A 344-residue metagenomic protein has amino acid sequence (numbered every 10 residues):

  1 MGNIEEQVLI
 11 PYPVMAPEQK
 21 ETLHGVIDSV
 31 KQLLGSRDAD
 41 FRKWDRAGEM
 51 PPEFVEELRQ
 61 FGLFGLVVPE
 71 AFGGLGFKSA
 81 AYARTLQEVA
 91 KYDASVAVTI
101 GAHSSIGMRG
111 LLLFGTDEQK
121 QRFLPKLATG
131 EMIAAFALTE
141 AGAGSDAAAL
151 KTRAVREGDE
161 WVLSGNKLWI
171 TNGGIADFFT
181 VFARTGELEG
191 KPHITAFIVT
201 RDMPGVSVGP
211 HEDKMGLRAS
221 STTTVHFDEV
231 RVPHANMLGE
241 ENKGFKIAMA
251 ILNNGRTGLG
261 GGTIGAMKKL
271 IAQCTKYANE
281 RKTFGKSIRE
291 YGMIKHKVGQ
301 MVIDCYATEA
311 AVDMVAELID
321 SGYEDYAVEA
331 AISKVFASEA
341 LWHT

Functional and structural regions predicted by a protein language model:
M1-G101, R109-I133, G142-S145, R156-E157 (+1 more regions): Amphipathic, small/basic residue-rich leader segments at the start of a protein or domain
Q32, G62, L217, E324 (+1 more regions): Alpha-helix capping/hinge segments and adjacent helical runs
R42-D45, C305-F336: C-terminal helix-coil-helix/basic helical segment that borders enzyme active sites and/or dimer interfaces and provides
G142-S145, W169-N172, G186-L188, K214-S221: Short Gly/Pro-enriched turn/cap motifs at secondary-structure boundaries
D146-S164: Cytochrome P450 C-terminal beta-domain/meander region
S164-V208: A short core secondary-structure module
S207-Y306, V335: Glycine-rich beta->alpha junctions and the first turn(s) of the following alpha-helix
L270-C274, D304-M314, A340, T344: Amphipathic, well-ordered alpha-helical segments in soluble domains
